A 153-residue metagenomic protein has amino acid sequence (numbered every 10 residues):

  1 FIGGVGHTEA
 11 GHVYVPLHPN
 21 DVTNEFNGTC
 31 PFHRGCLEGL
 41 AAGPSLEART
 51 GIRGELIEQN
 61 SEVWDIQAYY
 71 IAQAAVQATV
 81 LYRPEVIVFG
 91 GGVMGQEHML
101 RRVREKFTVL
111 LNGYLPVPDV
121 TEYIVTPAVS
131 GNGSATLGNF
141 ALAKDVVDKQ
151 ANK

Functional and structural regions predicted by a protein language model:
F1: Conserved anion/nucleotide-ligand pocket segment
V5-D21: A short, polar/charged loop-to-alpha-helix boundary motif
L17-K153: ATP-binding/phosphotransfer module of carbohydrate and carboxylate kinases, centering on a glycine-rich
